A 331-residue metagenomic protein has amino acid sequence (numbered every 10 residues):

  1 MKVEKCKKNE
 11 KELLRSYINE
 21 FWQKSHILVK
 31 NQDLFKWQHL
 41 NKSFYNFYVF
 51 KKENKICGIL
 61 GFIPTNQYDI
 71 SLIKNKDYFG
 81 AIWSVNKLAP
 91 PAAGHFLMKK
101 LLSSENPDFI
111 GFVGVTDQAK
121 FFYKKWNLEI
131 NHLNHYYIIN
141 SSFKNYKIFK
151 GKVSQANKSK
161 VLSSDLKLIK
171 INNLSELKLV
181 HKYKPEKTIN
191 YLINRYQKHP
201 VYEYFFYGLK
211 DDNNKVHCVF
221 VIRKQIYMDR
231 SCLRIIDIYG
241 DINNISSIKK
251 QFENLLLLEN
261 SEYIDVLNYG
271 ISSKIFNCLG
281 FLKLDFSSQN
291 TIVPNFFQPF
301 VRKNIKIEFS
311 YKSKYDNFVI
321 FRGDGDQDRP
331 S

Functional and structural regions predicted by a protein language model:
M1-Q38, K42-F47, K51, F79 (+3 more regions): Short amphipathic alpha-helix that is part of the acyltransferase structural core
K7, R15-G111, N214-N243: Conserved donor-binding loop and adjoining core beta-sheet/short helix segment in diverse acyl/aminoacyl transferases
L13-L14, L97, I248-Q251: Residue-level preference for hydrophobic side chains embedded in well-ordered alpha helices
W37-V49, G58, N131-L133, Y196-Y207: A short helix-loop-beta-strand connector motif used in the catalytic cores of GNAT acetyltransferases and, in some
P64, D108-S159, V221-S246, K250-S331: Active-site/acyl-donor-binding loops of N-acyltransferases
K99-S104, R195, Q251-L258: A generic secondary-structure signal
G111, V115, Y183-K184, H199: Short, contiguous, pocket-lining structural segments that sit at or immediately flank catalytic/ligand-binding sites
K187-K210, F220: Oxyanion-binding "anion nests"
